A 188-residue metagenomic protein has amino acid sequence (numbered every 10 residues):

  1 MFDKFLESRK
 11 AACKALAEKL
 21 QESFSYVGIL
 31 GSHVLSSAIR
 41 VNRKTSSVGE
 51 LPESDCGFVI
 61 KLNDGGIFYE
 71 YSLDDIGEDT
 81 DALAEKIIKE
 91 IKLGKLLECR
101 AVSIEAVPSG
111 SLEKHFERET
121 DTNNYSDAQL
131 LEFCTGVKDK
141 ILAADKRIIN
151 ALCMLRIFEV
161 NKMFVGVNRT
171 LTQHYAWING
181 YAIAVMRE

Functional and structural regions predicted by a protein language model:
M1-A15, F24-A38, A82-T172: Acidic low-complexity segments
L20: Metal/cofactor-centered catalytic core regions of large enzymes
H33, D64-G66, I157-E159, M186-E188: Beta-strand elements of well-folded, non-transmembrane domains
L35-L96: N-terminal alpha-helical targeting/anchoring segments
P52-D64, L171-E188: Short beta-strand elements
